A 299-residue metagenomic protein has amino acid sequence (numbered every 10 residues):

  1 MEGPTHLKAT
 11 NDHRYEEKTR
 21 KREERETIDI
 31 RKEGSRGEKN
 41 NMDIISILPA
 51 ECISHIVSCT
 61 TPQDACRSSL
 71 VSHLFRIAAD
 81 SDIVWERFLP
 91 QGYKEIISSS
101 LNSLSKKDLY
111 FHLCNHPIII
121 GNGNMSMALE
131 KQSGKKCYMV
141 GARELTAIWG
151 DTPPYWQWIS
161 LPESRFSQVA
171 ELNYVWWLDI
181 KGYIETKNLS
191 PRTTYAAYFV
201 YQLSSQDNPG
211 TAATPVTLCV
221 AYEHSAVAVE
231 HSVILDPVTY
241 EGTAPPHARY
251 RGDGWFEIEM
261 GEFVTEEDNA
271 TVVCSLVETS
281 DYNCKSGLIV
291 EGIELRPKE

Functional and structural regions predicted by a protein language model:
M1, E24-T27, S105, V229-H231: Short intrinsically disordered, low-complexity coil segments enriched in acidic
M1-G3, K298-E299: A positional/structural detector of protein chain ends, strongest at the extreme C-terminus and weakly at the extreme
E2, G34-R36, D80-S81: Membrane engagement elements in two modes
T5-H13: Extreme N-terminal basic, low-complexity initiation segments that serve as generic localization/processing leaders
K8, E26-I28, N40, E51 (+3 more regions): Residue-level marker of intrinsically disordered, low-complexity segments enriched for small/polar residues
R14-R36: Intrinsically disordered, glycine-rich low-complexity segments
E38-I77, S100: N-terminal Skp1-binding subsegment of the F-box domain
I47, H55, H73, I77-A78 (+1 more regions): Plant-skewed but cross-kingdom recognition/interaction modules and surfaces
